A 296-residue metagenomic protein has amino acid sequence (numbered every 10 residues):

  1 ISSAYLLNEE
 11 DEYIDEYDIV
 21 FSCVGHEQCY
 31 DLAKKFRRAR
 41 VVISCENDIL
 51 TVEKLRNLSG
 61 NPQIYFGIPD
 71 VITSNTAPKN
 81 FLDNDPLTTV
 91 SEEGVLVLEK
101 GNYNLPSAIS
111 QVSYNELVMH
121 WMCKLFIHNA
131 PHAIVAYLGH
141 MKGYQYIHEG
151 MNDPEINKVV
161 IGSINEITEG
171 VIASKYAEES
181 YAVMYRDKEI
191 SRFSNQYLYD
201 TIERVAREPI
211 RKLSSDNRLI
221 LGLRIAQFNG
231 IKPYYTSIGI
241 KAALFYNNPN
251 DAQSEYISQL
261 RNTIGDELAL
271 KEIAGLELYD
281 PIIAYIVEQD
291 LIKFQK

Functional and structural regions predicted by a protein language model:
I1-E12, E16-C23, Q28-K296: Substrate/ligand-engaging "lid" and interaction regions
